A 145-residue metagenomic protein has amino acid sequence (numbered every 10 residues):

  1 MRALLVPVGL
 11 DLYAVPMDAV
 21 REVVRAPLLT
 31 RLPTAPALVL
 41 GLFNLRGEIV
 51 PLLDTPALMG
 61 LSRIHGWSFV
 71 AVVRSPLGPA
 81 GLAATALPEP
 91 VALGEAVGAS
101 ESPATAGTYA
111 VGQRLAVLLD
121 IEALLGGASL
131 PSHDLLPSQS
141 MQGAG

Functional and structural regions predicted by a protein language model:
M1-G145: An acidic, low-aromatic, low-complexity terminal/linker signal
